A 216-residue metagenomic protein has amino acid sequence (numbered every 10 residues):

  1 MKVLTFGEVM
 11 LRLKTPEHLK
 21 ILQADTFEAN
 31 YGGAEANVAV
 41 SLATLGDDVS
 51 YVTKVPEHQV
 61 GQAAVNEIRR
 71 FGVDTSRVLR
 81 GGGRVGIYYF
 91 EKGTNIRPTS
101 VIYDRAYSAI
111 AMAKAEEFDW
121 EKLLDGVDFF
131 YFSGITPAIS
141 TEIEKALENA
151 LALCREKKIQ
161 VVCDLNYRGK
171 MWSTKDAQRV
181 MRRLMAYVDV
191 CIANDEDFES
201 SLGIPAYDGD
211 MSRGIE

Functional and structural regions predicted by a protein language model:
M1-D74, A113-A115: Glycine-rich phosphate/adenosyl-contacting loop at the front of the ribokinase-like
V9, I135, L165: Active-site metal-binding loops of divalent metal-dependent hydrolases
D48-G134: Conserved N-terminal subdomain of the carbohydrate kinase-like
Y51, V161-C163, C191: Hydrophobic faces of well-ordered beta-strands that scaffold small-molecule active sites in alpha/beta enzyme cores
F118, E144-N149, T174-R182: Charged helix-capping and loop-helix junction motifs
T136, Y167-G169, D197: Active-site-proximal loop/turn and secondary-structure-junction residues that shape catalytic pockets, frequently
L153-Q160: A short helix->loop->beta-strand "cap" motif at the edges of active sites that frequently abuts
M171-E216: Conserved phosphate/ATP/ADP-binding segment of small-molecule kinases
